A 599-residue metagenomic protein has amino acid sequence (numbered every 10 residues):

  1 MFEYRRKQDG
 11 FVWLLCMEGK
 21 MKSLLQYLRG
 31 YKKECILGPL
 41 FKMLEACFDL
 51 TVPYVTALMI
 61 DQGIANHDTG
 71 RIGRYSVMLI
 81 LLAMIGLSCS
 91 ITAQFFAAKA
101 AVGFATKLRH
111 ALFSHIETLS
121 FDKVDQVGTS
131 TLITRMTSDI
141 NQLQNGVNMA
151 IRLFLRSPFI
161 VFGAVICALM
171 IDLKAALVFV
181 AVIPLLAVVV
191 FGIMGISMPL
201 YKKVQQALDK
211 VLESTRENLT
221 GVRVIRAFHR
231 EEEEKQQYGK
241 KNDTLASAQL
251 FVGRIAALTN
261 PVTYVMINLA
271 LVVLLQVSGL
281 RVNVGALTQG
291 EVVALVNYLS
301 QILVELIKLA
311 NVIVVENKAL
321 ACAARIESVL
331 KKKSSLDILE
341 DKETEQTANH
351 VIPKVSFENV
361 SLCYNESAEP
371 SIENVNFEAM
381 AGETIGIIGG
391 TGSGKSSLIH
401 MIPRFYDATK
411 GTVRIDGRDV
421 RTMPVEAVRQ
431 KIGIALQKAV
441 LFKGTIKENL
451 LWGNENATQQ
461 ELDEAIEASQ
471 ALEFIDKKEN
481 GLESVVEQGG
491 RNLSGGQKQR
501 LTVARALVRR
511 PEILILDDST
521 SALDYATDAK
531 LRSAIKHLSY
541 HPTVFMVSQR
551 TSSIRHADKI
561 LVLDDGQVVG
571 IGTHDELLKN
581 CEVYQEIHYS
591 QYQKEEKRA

Functional and structural regions predicted by a protein language model:
M1-D49, T56, I64-L79, A93-A97 (+14 more regions): Membrane-integrated ABC transporters
F2, L15-C16, Q346-A599: ABC-type nucleotide-binding domain
M17-E18, L40-F41, E45-D61, L82-T129 (+12 more regions): Juxtamembrane helix-loop junctions of ABC transporter transmembrane domains
G30, E34-C47, L82, M149-V204 (+2 more regions): Transmembrane helices of ABC transporter permease
G30-K33, T118-D122, S138-I151, L155 (+7 more regions): An intracellular "coupling" helix at the cytosolic face of ABC transporter transmembrane type-1 domains
N66-H67, V102, H110-T134, S138-I140 (+6 more regions): Short intracellular "coupling" helices and adjacent cytoplasmic loop segments at the cytosolic face of multi-pass
H67-R74, C167-A181, F251-R325, V329-L330: Helix-loop-helix
